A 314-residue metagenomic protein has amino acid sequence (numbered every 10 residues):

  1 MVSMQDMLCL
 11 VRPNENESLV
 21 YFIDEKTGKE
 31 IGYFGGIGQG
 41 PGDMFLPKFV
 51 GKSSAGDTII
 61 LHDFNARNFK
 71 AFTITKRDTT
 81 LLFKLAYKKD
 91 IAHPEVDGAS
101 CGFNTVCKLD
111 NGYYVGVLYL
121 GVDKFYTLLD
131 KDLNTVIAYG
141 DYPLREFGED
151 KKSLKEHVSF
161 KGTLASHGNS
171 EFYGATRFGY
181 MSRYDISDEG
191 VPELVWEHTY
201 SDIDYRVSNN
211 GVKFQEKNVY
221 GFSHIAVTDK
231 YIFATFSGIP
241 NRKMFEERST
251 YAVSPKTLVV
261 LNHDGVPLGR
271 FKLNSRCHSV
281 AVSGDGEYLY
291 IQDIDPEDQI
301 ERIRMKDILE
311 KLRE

Functional and structural regions predicted by a protein language model:
M1-L19, K230-K243: Beta-strand-rich domains and repeat architectures in extracellular enzymes and scaffolds, especially beta-propellers
M1-M4, F49-A55, S100-N111, L154-G168 (+2 more regions): Structural signature of eukaryotic scaffold interfaces centered on beta-propeller domains
F22-D24, T75, Y126-K131, R248-G265 (+1 more regions): Beta-propeller blade signature
K29-I60, F64, K89-V96, K152-S153 (+1 more regions): Blade-loop segments of beta-propeller domains
E30-G38, T79-H93, T135-R145, P192-V207 (+2 more regions): Beta-propeller fold detector
G40-D43, T199-K213, H263-G284: Conserved blade-ending motifs and adjacent loop-strand segments that build the rim/top face of beta-propeller domains
N65-N68, I74-N111: Asp-box/WD-like beta-propeller blade repeats and closely related beta-sheet repeat scaffolds
T235-V253, I300-I303: Short, conserved, GDST-rich strand-edge loop motifs in beta-rich repeat architectures
